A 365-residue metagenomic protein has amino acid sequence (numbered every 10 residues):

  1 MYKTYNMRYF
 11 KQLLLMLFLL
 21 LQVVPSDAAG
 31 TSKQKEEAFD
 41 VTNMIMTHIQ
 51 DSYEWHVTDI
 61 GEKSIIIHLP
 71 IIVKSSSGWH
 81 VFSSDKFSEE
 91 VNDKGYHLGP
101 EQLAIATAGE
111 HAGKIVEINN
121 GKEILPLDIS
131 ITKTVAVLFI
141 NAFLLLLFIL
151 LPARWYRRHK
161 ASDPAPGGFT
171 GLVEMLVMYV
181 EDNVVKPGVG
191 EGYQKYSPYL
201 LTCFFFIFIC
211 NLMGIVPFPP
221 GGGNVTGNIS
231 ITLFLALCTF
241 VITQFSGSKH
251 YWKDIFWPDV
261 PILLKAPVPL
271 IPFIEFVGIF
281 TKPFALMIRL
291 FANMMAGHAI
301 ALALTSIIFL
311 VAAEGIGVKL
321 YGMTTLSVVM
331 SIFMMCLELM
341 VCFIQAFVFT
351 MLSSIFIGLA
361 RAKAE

Functional and structural regions predicted by a protein language model:
Y2, R8-F10, V24-G167: Perimembrane topogenic segments of multi-pass inner/organellar membrane proteins
Q12, Y156, G188-S197: Membrane-interface helix starts
L14-Q22: Bacterial N-terminal signal peptides
E123-P126, M178-G192: Cytosolic juxtamembrane amphipathic/interface segments immediately preceding and feeding into a transmembrane helix
T134, Q194-Y199, G227-I229: Alpha-helical transmembrane segments and their helix-start/interface "positive-inside/aromatic belt" motifs in integral
L147-V185, G247-D254: Juxtamembrane interface elements at the cytosolic ends of transmembrane helices in multi-pass membrane proteins
L201-F205, I209-V216, T226, S230-F234 (+2 more regions): Hydrophobic alpha-helical transmembrane segments and adjacent short intramembrane/lumenal linkers of inner/organellar
F218-G222: Membrane-interface helix termini and inter-helical loops of multi-pass transporters
